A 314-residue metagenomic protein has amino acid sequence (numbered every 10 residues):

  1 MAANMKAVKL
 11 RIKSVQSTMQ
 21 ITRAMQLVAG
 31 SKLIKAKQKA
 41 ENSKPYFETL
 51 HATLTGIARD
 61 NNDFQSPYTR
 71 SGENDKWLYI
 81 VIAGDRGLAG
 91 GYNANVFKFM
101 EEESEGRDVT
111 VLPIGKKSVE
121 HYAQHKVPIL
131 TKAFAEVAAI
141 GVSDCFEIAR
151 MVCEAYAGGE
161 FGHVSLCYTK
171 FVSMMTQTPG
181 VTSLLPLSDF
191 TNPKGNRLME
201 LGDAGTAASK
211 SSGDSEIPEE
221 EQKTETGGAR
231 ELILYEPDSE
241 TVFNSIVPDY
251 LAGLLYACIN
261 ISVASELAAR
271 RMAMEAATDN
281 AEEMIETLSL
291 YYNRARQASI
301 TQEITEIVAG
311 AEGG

Functional and structural regions predicted by a protein language model:
M1-G314: C-terminal beta-strand-loop-alpha-helix "lid" module of Rossmann-like NAD(P)-dependent dehydrogenases
